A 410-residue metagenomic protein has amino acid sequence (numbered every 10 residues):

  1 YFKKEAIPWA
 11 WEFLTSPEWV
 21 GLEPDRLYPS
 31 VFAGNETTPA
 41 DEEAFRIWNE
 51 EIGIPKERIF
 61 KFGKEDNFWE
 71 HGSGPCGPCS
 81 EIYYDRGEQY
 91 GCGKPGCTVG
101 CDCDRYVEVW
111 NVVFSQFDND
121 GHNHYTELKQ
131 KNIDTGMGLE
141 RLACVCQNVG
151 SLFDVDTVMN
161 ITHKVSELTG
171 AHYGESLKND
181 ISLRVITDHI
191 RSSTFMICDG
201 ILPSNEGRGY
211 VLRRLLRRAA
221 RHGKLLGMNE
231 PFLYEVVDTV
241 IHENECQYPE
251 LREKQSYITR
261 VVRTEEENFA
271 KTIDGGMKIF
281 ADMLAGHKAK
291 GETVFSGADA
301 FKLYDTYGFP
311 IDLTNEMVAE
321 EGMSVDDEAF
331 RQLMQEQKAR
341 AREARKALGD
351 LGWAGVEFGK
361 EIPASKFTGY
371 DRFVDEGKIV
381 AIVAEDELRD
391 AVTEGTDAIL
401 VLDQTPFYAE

Functional and structural regions predicted by a protein language model:
Y1-E410: A glycine- and charged-residue-rich anion-binding loop/surface
